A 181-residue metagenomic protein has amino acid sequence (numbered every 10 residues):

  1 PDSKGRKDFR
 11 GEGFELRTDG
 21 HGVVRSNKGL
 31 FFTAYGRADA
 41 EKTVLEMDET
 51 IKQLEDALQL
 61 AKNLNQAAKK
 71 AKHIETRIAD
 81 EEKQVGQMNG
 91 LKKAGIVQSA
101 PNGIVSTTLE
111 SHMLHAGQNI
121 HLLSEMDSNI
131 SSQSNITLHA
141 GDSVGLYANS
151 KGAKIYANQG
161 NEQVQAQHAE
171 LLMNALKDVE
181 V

Functional and structural regions predicted by a protein language model:
P1-V181: Right-handed beta-helix
